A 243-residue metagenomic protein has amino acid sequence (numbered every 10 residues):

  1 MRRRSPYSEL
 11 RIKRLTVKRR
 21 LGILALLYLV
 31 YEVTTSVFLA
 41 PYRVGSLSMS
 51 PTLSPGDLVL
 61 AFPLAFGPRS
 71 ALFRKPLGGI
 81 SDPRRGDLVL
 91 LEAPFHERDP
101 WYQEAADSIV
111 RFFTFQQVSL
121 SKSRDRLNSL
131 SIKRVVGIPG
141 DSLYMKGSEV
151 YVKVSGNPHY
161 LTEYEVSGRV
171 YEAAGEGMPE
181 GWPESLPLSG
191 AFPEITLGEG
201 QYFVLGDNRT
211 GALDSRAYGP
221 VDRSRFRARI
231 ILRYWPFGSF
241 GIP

Functional and structural regions predicted by a protein language model:
R2-K18, F38-Y42, S50-P243: Soluble "head" domains of membrane/secretory-pathway proteins
R19-V37: Hydrophobic membrane-insertion alpha-helices, especially the h-region of bacterial N-terminal signal peptides
